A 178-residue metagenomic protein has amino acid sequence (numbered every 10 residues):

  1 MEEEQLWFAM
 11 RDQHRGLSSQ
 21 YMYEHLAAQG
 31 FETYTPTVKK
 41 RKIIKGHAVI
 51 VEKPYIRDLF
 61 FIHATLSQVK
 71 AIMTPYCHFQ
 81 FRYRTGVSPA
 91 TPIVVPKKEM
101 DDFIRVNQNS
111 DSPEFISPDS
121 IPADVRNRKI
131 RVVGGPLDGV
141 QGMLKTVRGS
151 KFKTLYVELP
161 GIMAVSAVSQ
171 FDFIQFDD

Functional and structural regions predicted by a protein language model:
M1-R126, K145-D178: Acidic-enriched and Gly/Ser
D124, R131-V132: A short, Lys/Arg-enriched amphipathic alpha-helix from helix-turn-helix/homeodomain DNA-binding modules
V132-Q141: Short coil-to-beta-strand transition motifs
